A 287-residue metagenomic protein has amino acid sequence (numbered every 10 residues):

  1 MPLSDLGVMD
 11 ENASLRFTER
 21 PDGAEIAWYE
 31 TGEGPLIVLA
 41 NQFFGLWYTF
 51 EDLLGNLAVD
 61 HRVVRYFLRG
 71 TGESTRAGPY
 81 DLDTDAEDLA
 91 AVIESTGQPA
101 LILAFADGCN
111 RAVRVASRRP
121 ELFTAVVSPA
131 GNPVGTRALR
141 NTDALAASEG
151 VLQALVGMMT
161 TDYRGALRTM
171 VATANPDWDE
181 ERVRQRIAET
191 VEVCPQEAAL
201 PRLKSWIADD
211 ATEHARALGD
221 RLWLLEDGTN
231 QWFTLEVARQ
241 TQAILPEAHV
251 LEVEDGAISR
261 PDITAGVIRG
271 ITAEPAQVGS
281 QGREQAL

Functional and structural regions predicted by a protein language model:
A13, F17-T75: Conserved HGGG/HGGXW glycine-rich cap/lid loop of the alpha/beta-hydrolase fold
G55, V64-F105: Active-site loop/oxyanion-hole signature of alpha/beta-hydrolase fold enzymes
F67-G72, N132, E254-G256: Short beta-to-alpha linker loops that shape the active-site pocket of alpha/beta-hydrolase fold enzymes
A104-A112: Gly/Ala-rich beta-loop-alpha elbow adjacent to hydrolase catalytic centers
V113, S117-R118, F123-M158: Flexible "cap/lid" loop of the alpha/beta hydrolase fold
M158-H214: Conserved alpha/beta-hydrolase catalytic His-Asp/Glu region
Q196-Q240, E252: Conserved serine/cysteine hydrolase catalytic core
P246-L287: Catalytic active-site module of serine/aspartate enzymes centered on a nucleophile-bearing elbow/loop
